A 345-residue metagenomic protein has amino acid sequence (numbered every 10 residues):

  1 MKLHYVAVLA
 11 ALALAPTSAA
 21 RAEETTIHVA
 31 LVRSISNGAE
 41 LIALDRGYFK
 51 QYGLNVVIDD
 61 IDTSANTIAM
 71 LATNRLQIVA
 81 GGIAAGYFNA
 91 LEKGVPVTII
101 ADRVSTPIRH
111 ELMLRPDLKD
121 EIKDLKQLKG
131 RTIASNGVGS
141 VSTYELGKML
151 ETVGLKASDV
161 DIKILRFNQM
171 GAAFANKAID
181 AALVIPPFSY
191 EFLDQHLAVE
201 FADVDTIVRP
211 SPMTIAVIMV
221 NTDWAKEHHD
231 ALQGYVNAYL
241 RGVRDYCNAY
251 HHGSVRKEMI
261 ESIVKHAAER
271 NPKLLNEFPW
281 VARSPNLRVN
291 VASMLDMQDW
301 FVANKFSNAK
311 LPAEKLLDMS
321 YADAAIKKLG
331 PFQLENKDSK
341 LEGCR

Functional and structural regions predicted by a protein language model:
M1-Y5: Positively charged n-region of N-terminal signal peptides that target proteins for export
V6-A15: Bacterial N-terminal signal peptides
T17-A22: Sec/Tat signal peptide C-region and signal peptidase I cleavage site
E23-K156, D161-R166, A173, D180-P186 (+3 more regions): Short, glycine-/small- and polar/acidic-enriched structural segments that line small-molecule recognition paths
Q51, T206-S211, V281-V289: Short, solvent-exposed loop/beta-turn-alpha elements that line the ligand-binding surface or hinge of extracytoplasmic
Q169-V264: Pocket-lining segment of extracytoplasmic ligand-binding domains
A225-K310: Secondary-structure end/capping motifs
D299-R345: Conserved C-terminal helix/tail region of periplasmic/extracytoplasmic solute-binding proteins
